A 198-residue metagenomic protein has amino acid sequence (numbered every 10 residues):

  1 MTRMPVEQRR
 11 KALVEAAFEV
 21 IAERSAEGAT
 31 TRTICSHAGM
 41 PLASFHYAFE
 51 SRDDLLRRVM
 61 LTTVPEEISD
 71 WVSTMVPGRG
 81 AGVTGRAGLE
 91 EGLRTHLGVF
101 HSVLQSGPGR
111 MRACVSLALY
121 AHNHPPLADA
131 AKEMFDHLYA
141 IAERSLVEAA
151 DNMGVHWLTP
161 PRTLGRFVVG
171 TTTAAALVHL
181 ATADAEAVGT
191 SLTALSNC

Functional and structural regions predicted by a protein language model:
M1-Q8, E19, G78-G80, A150: N-terminal intrinsically disordered/low-complexity leader segments
V6, R10, M60, V64 (+1 more regions): Amphipathic, non-transmembrane alpha-helical scaffold segments
R9-A12, V20-R58: Helix-turn-helix
V14, R94, Y139-V147, G165 (+1 more regions): An amphipathic alpha-helix signature
F49, S116-N123: Short helix-capping/turn signature of helix-turn-helix
R58, S69-G109, P161-V168: Hydrophobic alpha-helical connector segments
I68-S69, S73, Q105-V115, P125-D151: Amphipathic alpha-helical packing segments from all-alpha helical-bundle domains
A128-K132, D136, A149-C198: Hydrophobic/aromatic-rich alpha-helical bundle segments in the mid-to-C-terminal region
